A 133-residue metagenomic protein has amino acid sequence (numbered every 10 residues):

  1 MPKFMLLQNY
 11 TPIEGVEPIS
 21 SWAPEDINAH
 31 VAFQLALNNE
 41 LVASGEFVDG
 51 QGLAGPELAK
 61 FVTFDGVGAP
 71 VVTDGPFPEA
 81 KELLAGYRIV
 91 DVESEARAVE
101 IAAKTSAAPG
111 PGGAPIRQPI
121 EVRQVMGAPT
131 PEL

Functional and structural regions predicted by a protein language model:
M1-L133: Conserved, structured core segments of small domains
